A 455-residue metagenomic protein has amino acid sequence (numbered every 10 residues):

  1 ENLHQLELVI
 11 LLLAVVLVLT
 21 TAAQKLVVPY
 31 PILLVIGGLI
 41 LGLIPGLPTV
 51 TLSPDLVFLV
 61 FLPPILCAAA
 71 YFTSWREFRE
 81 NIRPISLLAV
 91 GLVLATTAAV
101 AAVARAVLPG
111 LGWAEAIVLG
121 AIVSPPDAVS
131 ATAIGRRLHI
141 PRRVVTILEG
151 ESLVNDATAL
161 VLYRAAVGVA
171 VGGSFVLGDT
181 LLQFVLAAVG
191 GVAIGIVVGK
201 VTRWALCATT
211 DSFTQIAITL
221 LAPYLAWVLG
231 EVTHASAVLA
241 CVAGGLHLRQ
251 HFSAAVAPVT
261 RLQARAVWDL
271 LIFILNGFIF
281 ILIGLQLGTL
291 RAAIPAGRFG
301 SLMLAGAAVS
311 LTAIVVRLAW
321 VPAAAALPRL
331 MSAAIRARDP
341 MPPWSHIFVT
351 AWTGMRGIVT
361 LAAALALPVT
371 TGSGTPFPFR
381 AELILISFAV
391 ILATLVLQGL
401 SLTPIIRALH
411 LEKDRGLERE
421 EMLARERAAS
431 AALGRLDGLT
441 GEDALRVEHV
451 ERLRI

Functional and structural regions predicted by a protein language model:
E1-L423: Transmembrane helical cores of multi-pass secondary ion antiporters/exchangers
L411-I455: Cytosolic C-terminal regulatory domains/tails of membrane transporters and channels
